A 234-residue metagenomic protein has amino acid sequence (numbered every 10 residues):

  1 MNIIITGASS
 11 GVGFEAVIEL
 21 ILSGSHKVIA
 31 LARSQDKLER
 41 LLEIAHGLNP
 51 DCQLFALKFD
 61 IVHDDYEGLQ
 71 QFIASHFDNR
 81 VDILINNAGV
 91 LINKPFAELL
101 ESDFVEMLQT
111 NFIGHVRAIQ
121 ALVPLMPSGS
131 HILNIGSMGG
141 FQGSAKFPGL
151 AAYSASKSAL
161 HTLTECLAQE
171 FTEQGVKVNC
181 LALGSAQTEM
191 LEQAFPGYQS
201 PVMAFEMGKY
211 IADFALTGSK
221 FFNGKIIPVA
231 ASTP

Functional and structural regions predicted by a protein language model:
S9-G11: Conserved glycine-rich cofactor-binding loop
S25-L41: Conserved glycine-rich Rossmann-like NAD(P)H-binding loop of the short-chain dehydrogenase/reductase
L48-D64: Rossmann-fold cofactor-recognition segment
N87-N93: Conserved NAD(P)H cofactor-binding loop of Rossmann-fold oxidoreductase domains
P95-F96, D103-V105: Substrate-binding pocket helix/loop in short-chain dehydrogenase/reductase
L133-A159, T164-E165, Q169-E173: Catalytic loop of short-chain dehydrogenase/reductase
E173, C180, P196-P234: C-terminal helical subdomain
